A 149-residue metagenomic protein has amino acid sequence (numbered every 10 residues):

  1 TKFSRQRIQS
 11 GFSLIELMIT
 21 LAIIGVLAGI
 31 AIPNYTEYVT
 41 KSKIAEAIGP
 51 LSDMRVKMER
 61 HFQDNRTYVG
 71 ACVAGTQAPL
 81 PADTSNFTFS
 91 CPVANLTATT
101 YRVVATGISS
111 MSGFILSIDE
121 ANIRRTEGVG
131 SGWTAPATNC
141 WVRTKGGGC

Functional and structural regions predicted by a protein language model:
T1-F12: N-terminal leader/signal peptides at the extreme start of proteins
Q9, E46, L96-A98: A generic fold-level signal
Q9, I23, A105: Short glycine/serine/threonine-biased micro-segments
F12-P50: Amphipathic alpha-helical segments typified by the pilin-like N-terminal helix that continues immediately C-terminal
T40-T67: Membrane-proximal N-terminal amphipathic helix
E59, Q63-C149: Periplasmic/extracellular, small/polar-rich flexible segments of pilin-like filament-forming proteins
